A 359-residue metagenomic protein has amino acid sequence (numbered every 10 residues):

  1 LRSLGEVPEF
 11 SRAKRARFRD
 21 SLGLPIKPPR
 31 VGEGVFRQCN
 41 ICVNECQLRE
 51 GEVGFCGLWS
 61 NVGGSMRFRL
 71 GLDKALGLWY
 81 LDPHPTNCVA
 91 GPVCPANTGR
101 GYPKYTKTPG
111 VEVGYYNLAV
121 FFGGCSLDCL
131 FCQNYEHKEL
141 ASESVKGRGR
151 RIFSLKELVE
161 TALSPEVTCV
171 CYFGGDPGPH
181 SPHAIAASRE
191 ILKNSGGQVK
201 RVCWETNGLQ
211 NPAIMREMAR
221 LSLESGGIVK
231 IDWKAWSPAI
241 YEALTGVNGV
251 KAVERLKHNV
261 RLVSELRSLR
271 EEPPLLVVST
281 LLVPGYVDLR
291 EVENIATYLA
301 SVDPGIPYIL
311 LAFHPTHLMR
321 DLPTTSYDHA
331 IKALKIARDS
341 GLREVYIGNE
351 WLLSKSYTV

Functional and structural regions predicted by a protein language model:
L1-R2, E6-K14, R19-D20, P25-E50 (+2 more regions): Auxiliary Fe-S-binding modules of radical SAM enzymes
L4-K27, S60, R67-L81, A184-S195 (+1 more regions): Amphipathic repeat-derived elements
G5-E6, R49-G54, R67, E139-S142: Short Cys/His-rich "knuckle" micro-motifs
F36-L58, F121-E136, V359: Local cysteine-cluster metal-coordination motifs and their immediate loop/turn environment, predominantly Fe-S cluster
G54, L118, L276: A broad, low-specificity signal marking well-ordered, structured residues that form hydrophobic/aromatic
L58-E224: Conserved Radical SAM active-site core
R150-L322: Conserved AdoMet/S-adenosylmethionine-binding subsite of the radical SAM
